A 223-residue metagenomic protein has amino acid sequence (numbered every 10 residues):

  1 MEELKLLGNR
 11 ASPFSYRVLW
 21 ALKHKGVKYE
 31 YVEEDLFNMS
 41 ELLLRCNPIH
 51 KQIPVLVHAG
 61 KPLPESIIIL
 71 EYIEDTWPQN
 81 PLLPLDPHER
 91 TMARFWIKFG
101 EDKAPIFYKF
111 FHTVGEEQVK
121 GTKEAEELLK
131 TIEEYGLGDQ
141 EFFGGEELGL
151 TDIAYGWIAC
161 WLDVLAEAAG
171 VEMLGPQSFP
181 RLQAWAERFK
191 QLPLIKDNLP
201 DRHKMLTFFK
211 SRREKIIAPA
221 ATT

Functional and structural regions predicted by a protein language model:
M1-E147, P180, E214-I217, T222-T223: GST-like domain detector, emphasizing the conserved glutathione-binding G-site in the N-terminal thioredoxin-like
K25, C46, A168-E172, P193: Residues at alpha-helix termini
L83, E172-P176: Membrane interface segments of multi-pass transport proteins and intramembrane proteases
I106-F110, W161-A169, I195: Amphipathic C-terminal alpha-helical segment
L129, Q177-P193: Short, mixed-charge aromatic SLiMs
E134-E146, A168-A169, L192-L199: Surface-exposed helix-capping loop/turn segments at secondary-structure junctions
G145-A169, Q177-Q183: GST superfamily/GST-like fold recognition
L192-T223: Long, charge-rich low-complexity segments
